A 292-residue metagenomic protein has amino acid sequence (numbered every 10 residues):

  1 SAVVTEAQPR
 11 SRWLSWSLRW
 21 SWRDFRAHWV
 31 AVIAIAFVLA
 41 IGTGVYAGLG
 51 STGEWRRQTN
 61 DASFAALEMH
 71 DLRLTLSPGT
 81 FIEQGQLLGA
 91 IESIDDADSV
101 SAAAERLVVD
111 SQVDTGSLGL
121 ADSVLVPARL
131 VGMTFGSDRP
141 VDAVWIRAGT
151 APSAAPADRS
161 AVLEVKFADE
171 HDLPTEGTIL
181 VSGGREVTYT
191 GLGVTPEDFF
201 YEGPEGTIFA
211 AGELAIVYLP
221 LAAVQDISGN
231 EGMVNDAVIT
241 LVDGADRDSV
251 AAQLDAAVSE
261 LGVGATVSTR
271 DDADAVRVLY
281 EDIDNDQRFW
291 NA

Functional and structural regions predicted by a protein language model:
S1-A292: Membrane transport/envelope proteins' first extracytoplasmic loop
